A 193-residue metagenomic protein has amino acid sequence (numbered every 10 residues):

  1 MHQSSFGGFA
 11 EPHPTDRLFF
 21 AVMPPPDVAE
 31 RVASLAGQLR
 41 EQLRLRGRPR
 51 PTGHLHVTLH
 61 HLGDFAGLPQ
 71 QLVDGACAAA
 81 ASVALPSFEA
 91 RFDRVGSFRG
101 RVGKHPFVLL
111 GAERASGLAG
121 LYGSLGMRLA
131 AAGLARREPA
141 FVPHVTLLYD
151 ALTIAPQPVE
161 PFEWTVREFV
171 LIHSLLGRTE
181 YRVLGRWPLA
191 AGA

Functional and structural regions predicted by a protein language model:
M1-A193: Histidine-dependent nucleotide/RNA phosphoesterase domain, centered on the 2H-phosphoesterase fold with its duplicated
